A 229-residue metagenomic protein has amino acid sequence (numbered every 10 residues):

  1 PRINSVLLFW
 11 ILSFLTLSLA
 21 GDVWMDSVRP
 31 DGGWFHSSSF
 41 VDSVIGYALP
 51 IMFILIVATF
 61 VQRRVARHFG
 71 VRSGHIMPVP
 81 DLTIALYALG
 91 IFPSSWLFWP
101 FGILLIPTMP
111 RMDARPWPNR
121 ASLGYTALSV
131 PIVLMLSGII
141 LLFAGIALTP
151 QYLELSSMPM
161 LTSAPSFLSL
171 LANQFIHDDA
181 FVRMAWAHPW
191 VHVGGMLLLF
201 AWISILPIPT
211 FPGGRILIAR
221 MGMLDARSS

Functional and structural regions predicted by a protein language model:
P1-S229: Hydrophobic transmembrane alpha-helices and their immediate loop junctions in multi-pass integral membrane proteins
